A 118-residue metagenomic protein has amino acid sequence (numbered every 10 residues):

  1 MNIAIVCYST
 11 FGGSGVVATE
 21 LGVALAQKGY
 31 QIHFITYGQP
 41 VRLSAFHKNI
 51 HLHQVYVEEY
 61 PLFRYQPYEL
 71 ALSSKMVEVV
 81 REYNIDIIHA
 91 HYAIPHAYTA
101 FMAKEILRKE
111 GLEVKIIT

Functional and structural regions predicted by a protein language model:
M1, Y30, I50, V114-K115: A structural micro-motif
I3, I87, M102-T118: Active-site proximal beta-strand in glycosyltransferases
C7-F11, V23-Y68: N-terminal strand-loop element at the rim of the active site of nucleotide-sugar-dependent glycosyltransferases
G13-L21: Conserved alpha-helical elements of sugar-nucleotide-dependent glycosyltransferases
G15, V41, H96-Y98: Short, well-ordered alpha-helical microsegments
L62-I87, A97-M102: An amphipathic, basic-hydrophobic alpha-helix
A93: Active-site beta-loop-alpha junctions enriched in small/polar residues
